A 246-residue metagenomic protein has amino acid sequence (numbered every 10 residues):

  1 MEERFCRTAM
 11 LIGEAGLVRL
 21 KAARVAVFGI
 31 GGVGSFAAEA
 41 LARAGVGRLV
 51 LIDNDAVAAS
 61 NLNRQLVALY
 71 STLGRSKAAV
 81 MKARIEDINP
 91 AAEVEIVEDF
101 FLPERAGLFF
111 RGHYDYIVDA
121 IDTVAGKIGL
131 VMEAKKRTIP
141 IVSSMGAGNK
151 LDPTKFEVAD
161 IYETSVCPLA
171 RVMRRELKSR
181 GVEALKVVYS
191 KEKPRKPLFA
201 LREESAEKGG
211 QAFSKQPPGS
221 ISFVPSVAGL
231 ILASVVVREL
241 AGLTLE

Functional and structural regions predicted by a protein language model:
M1-A26: N-terminal charged helix/coil linker that caps or initiates catalytic domains
E2, G112-H113, G126, K136 (+4 more regions): Glycine-rich phosphate/adenylate-binding loop
V27-G29, I52: Conserved N-terminal Rossmann-fold NAD(P)-binding element of oxidoreductases
V33: Hydrophobic/small residue at the entry helix of a nucleotide-binding pocket
V46, L51-N89: Glycine-rich phosphate-binding loop and adjoining beta1-alpha1-beta2 segment of Rossmann-like nucleotide-binding folds
E98-A106: Conserved SAM/SAH-binding loop
A120-I121, S144: Short, well-ordered coil/turn residues at beta-beta hairpins and beta-strand->alpha-helix junctions within
